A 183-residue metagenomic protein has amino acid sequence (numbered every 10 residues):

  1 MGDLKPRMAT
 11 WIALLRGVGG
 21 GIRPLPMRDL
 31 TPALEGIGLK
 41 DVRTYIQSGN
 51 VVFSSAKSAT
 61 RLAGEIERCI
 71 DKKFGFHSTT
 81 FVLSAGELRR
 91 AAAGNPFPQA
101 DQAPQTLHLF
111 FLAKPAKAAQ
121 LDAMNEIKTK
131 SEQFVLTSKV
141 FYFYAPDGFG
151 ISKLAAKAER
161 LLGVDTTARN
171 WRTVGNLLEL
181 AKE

Functional and structural regions predicted by a protein language model:
M1-R7: N-terminal amphipathic/basic-hydrophobic helices that include classical n-h-c signal peptides and signal-anchor
R7-E183: Surface-exposed, charge/polar-rich loops and edge strands
